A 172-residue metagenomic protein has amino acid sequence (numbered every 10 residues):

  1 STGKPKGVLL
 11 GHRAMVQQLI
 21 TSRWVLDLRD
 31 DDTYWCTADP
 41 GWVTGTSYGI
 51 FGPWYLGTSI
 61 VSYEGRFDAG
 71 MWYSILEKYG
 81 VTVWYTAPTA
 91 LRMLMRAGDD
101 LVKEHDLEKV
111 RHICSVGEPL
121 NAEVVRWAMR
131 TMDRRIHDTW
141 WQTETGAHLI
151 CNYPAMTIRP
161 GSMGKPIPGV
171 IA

Functional and structural regions predicted by a protein language model:
S1-G7: Conserved adenylation A10 loop of the ANL superfamily
K4, W42, P168: Nucleotide-sugar-dependent glycosyltransferase donor-binding/catalytic pocket residues
L9, Y85, P166: Short aromatic/basic micro-patch
H12, V16-T33, P40-V83, A97: Conserved AMP-binding/adenylation subdomain of ANL enzymes
C36-A38, S62-Y63, C114-V116, P160: Thr-Gly-centered strand-to-loop micro-motif
Y55, V81-T86, M95-R159, I171: Gly/Ser/Thr-rich phosphate-binding loop
G161-I167: Short Gly/Pro-enriched turn/cap motifs at secondary-structure boundaries
